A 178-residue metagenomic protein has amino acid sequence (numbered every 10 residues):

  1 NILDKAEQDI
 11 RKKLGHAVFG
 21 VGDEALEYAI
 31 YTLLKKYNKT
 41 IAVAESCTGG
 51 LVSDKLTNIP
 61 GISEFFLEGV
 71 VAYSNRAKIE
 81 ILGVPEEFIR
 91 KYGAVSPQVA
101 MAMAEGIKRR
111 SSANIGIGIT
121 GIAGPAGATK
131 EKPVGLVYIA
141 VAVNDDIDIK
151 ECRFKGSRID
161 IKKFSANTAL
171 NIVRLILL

Functional and structural regions predicted by a protein language model:
N1-L178: Short alpha-helical segments enriched in small residues
